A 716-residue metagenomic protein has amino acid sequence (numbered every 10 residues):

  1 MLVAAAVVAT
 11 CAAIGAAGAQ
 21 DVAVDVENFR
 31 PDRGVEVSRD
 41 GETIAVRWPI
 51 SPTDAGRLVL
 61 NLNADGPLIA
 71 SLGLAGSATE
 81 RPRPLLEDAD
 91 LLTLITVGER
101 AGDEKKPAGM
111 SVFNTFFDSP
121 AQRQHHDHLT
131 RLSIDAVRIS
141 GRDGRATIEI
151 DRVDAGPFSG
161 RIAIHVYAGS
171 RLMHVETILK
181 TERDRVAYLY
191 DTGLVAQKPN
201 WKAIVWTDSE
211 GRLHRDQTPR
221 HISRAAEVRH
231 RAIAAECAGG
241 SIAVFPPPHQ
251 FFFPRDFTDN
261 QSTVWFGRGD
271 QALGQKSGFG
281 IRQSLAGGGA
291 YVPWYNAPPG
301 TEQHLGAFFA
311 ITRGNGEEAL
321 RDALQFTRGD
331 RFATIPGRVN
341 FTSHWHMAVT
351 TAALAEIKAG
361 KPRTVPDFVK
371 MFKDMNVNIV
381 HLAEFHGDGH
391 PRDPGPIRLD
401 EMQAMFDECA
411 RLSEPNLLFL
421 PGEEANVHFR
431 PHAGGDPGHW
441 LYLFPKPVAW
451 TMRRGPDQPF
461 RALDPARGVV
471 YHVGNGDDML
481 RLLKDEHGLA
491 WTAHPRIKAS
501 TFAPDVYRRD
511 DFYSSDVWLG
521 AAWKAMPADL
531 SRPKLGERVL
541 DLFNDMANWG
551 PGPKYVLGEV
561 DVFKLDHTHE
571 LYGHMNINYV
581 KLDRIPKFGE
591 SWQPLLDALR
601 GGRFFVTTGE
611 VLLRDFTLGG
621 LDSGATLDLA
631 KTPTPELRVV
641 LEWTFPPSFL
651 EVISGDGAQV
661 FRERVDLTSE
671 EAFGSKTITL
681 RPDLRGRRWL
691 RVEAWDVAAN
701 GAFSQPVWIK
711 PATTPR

Functional and structural regions predicted by a protein language model:
M1-A13: Bacterial N-terminal signal peptides
G15-A19: Boundary at the C-terminal end of the N-terminal hydrophobic targeting segment
V22-R39, W48-A55, N61-P299: Beta-strand/loop-rich accessory regions of lumenal/periplasmic or secreted enzymes, predominantly carbohydrate-active
G76-T130, V137, K276-E317, D330-F332 (+5 more regions): C-terminal functional module detector
G240-A243, F251-P362, P366, M371 (+2 more regions): Conserved structural scaffold segments of CAZyme catalytic domains across common CAZy folds
I335-H487, T492-A493, S500-F502, K524-M526 (+3 more regions): A metal-dependent hydrolase metal-coordination microenvironment
I397, H428-K446, K498-L519, K564-L582: Substrate-binding cleft/loops of secretory-pathway carbohydrate-active enzymes
F460-L571, W643-F661, L680-D683, R688: Domain-core and long-helix interface of multi-subunit machines
